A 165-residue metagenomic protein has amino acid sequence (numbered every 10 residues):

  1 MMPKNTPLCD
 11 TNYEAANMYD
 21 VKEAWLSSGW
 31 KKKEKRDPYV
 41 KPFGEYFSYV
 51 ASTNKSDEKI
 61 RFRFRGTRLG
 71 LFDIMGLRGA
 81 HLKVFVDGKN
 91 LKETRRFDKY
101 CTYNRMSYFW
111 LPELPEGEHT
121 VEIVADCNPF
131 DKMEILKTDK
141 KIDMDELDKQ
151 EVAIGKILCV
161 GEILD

Functional and structural regions predicted by a protein language model:
M1-D165: Glycan-recognition surfaces in beta-rich domains, encompassing non-catalytic CBMs and lectin-like receptor-binding
